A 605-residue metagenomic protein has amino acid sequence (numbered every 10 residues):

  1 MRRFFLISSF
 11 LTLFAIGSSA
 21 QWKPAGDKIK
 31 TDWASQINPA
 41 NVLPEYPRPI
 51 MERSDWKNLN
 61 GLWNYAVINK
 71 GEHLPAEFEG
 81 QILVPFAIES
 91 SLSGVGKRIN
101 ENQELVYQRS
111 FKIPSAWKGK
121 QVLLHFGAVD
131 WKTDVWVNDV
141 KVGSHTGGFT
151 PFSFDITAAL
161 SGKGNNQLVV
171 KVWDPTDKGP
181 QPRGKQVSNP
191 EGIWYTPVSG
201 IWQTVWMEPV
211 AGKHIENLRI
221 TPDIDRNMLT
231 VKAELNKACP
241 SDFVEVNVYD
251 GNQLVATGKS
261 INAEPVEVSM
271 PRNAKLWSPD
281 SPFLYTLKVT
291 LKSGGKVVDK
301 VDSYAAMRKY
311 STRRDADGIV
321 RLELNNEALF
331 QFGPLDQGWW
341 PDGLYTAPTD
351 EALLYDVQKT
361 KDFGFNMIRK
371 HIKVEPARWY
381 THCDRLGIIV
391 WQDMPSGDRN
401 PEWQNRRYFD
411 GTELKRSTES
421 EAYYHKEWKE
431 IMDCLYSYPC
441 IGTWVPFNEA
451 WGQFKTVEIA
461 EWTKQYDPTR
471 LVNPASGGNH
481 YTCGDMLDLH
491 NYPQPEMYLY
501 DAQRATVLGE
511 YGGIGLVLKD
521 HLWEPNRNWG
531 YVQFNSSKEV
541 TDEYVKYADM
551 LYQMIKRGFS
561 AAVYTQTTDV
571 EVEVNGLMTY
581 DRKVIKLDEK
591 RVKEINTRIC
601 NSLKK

Functional and structural regions predicted by a protein language model:
M1-W22: Bacterial Sec-dependent N-terminal signal peptides
Q21-H125, P182-W194, V198-I201, A211 (+2 more regions): Extended carbohydrate-recognition surfaces in non-catalytic/accessory domains of CAZymes and lectin-like proteins
N64-I68, K97-H214, A238, Q253 (+3 more regions): Accessory beta-strand-rich segments of carbohydrate-active enzymes
V137, M228-S260, V266, L287-V289: Beta-strand-rich binding/interaction modules
F154-L160, E267-P282, D549: Signal that preferentially marks extracellular ectodomain short beta-strand elements of beta-sandwich modules
P209-C239, A316-R321, I599-K605: Surface beta-strand/loop "capping" patches
L218-R219, K288-T360, R598, S602: N-terminal carbohydrate-binding accessory modules
M367-N596, K604: Substrate-binding/catalytic cleft of secreted carbohydrate-active enzymes, primarily glycoside hydrolases
